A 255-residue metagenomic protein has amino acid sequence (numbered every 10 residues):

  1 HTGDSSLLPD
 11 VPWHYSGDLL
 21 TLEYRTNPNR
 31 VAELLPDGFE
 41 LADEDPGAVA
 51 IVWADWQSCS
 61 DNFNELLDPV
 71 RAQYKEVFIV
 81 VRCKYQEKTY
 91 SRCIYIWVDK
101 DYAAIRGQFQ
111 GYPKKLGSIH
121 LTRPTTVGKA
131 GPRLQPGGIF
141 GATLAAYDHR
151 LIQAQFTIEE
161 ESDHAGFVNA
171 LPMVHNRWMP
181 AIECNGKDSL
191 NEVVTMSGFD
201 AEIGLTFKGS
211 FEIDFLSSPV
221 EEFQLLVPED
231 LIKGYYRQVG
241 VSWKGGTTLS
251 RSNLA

Functional and structural regions predicted by a protein language model:
H1-S5, F109-A255: Interaction-surface and assembly-scaffold signal
T2-L7, D18, D68-P69, Q73-K75 (+1 more regions): Active-site-adjacent core segments of small-molecule enzymes
S6-Q57: N-terminal ordered "arm"
L20-L22, I79, A142: Hydrophobic residues positioned within well-ordered beta-strands of beta-sheet architectures
E23-R25, A54, R82-K84, W97 (+1 more regions): Structured loops at beta-to-helix junctions and adjacent beta-edge loops in soluble globular domains
L41-Q73, F78-R82: Short, structured protein-protein interaction patches enriched in aromatics and acidic/basic residues, typified by
W56-C59, E76-T89, H120-V127, G131: A contiguous strand-loop segment
A72-K75, V80-G117: Hydrophobic alpha-helical segments and helix pairs
